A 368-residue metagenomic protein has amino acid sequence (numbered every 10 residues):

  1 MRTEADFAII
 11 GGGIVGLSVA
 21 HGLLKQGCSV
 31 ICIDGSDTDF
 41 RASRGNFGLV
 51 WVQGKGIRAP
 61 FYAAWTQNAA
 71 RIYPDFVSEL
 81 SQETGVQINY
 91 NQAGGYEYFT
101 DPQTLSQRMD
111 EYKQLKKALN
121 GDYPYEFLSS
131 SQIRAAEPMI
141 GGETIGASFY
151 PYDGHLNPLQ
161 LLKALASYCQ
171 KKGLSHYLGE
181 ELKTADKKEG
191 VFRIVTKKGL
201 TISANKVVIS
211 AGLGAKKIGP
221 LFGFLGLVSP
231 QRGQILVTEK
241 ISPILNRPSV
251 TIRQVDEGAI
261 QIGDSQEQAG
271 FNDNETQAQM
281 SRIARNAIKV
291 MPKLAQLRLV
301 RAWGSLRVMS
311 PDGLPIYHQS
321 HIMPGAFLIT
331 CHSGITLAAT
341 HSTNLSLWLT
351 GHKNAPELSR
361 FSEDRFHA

Functional and structural regions predicted by a protein language model:
A5-C32: N-terminal Rossmann-like FAD-binding beta1-loop-alpha1 element of flavoenzymes
G12, G54, A211-G212: Glycine-rich, N-terminal phosphate-binding loop of Rossmann-like dinucleotide-binding domains
V15, T38, G214: Conserved Rossmann-like nucleotide-cofactor binding loop
H21-Q26, G35, G48-V50, G85-N91 (+3 more regions): Active-site substrate-recognition segment that forms the wall of the catalytic cavity or substrate channel
G48-Q132, A136, N286-I288: Dinucleotide-binding Rossmann-like beta1-alpha1 core, especially the glycine-rich loop that anchors the ADP
V86-F99, P124-K172, S265-A269, P324-C331: Helix-loop-beta segment of a Rossmann-like dinucleotide-binding subdomain
S148-K198, I202-N205: Helical element adjacent to the flavin cofactor pocket in flavoenzyme catalytic cores
M291-A368: C-terminal catalytic lobe of FAD-dependent flavoproteins
